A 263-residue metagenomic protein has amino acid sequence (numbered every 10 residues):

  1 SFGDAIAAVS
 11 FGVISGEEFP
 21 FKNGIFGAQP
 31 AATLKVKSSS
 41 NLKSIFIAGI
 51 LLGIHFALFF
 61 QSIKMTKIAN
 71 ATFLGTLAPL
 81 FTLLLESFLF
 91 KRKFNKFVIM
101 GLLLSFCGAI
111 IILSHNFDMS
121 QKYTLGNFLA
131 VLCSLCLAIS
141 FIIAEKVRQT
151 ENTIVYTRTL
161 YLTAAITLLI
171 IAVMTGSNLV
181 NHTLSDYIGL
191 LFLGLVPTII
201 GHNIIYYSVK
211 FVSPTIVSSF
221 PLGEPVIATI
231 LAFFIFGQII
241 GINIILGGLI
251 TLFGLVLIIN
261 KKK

Functional and structural regions predicted by a protein language model:
S1-A5, T76-L80, L102-S105, A109 (+4 more regions): Residue-level recognition of pore/gate-forming positions within transmembrane alpha-helices of multi-pass
S1-I54, F81-T82, C136-I143, R158-T175 (+2 more regions): Transmembrane alpha-helices of multi-pass small-molecule transport proteins
G12-I14, L34, A78-L103, V226-I245: C-terminal transmembrane-helix exit sites in multi-pass transporters
N41-I47, F94-F106, G126-N127, E151-Y161: Cytoplasmic-side transmembrane-helix entry/capping segments in multi-pass membrane proteins
F46-M65, L85, I111, F128-I143 (+3 more regions): Hydrophobic alpha-helical transmembrane segments of multi-pass membrane transport proteins, especially secondary
S62, F88-F90, V147, Y156 (+4 more regions): Hydrophobic/aromatic residues within transmembrane alpha-helices of multi-pass small-molecule transporters
K67, K93-N95, N152-T153, G201 (+2 more regions): A helix-boundary/kink motif common to multi-pass secondary transporters, especially Major Facilitator Superfamily
F94-H115, C133-S134, L168, L231 (+1 more regions): Hydrophobic transmembrane alpha-helices of multi-pass small-molecule transport proteins
